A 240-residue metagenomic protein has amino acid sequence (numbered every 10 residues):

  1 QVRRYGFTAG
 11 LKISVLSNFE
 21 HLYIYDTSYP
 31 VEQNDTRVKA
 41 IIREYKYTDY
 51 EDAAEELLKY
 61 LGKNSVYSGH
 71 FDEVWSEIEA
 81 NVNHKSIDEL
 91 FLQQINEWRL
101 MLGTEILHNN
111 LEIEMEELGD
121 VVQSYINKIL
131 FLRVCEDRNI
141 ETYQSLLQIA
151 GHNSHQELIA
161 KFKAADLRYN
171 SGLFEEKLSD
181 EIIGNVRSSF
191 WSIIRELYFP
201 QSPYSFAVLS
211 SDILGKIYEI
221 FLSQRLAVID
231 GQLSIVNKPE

Functional and structural regions predicted by a protein language model:
Q1-V134, D180-K216, I220-V228: Short, basic/polar, glycine-containing "phosphate-handling" surface segments that engage DNA
T27-S28, Q148, H152, P239: Charge-rich, low-complexity amphipathic helices in intrinsically disordered tails/linkers adjacent to domains
Y29-N34, L147-Q148, L233-S234: Short secondary-structure boundary/capping segments
R133-L178: Extended, well-ordered alpha-helical scaffold/bundle regions in very large, multi-domain proteins
I140-T142, V228, Q232: Short, flexible/disordered secondary-structure transition segments
E141, A207, V236-N237: Generic, ordered loop/turn and secondary-structure boundary motif
G231, V236-E240: Long, K/E/R/D-enriched contiguous segments that form extended
